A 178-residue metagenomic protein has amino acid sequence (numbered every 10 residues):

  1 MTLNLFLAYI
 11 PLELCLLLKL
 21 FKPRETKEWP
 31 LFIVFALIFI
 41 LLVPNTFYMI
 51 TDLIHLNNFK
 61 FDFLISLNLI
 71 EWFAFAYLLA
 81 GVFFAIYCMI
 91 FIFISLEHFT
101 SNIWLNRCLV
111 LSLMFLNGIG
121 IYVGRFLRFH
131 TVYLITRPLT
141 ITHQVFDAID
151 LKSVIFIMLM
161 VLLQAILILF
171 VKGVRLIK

Functional and structural regions predicted by a protein language model:
M1-L3, L69-W72, H130, T140-Q164: Membrane-interface transmembrane-helix boundary segments in multi-pass integral membrane proteins
N4-L20: Central hydrophobic cores of alpha-helical transmembrane segments in multi-pass inner-membrane proteins across all
L5, I70-I86: Membrane-interface loop-to-helix entry segments
L16, F84-T100, V161-K178: Transmembrane alpha-helical segments in integral membrane proteins
K19-L31, E97-N106: Membrane-interface helix-boundary motifs at transmembrane edges
F32-T46, L109-G124: Hydrophobic alpha-helical membrane-insertion segments
T51-E71: Membrane-interface interhelical connector segments
G118-L139: Juxtamembrane non-transmembrane "cap" segments at the membrane-aqueous interface of multi-pass membrane proteins
